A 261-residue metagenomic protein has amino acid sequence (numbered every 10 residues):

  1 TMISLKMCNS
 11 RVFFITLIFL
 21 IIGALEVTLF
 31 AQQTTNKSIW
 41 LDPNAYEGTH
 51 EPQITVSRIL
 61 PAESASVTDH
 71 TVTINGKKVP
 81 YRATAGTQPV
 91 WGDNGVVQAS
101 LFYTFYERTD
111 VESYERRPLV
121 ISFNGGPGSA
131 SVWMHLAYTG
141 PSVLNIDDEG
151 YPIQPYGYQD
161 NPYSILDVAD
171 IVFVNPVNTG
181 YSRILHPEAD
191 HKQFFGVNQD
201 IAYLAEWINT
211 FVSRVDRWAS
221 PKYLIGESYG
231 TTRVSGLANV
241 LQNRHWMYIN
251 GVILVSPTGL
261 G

Functional and structural regions predicted by a protein language model:
I15-T28: Bacterial N-terminal signal peptides
L29-Q33: Boundary at the C-terminal end of the N-terminal hydrophobic targeting segment
T35-I54, G95-F195: N-terminal cap/lid subdomain of alpha/beta-hydrolase-fold enzymes
L60-V111: N-terminal cap/lid segment of alpha/beta-hydrolase-fold proteins
L166, P176, F194-V212: Alpha/beta-hydrolase active-site loop
P176, G251-G261: Active-site nucleophile loop of the alpha/beta-hydrolase fold
R217-Y229: Alpha/beta-hydrolase fold nucleophile elbow
G226-N239: Glycine-rich nucleophile elbow surrounding the catalytic serine of serine-hydrolase chemistry
